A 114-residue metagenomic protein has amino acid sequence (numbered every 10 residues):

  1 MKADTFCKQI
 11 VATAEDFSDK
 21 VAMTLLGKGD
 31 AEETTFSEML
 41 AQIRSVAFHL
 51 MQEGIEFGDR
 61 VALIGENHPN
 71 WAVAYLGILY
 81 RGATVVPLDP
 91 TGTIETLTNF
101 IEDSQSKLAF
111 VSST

Functional and structural regions predicted by a protein language model:
M1-M23, A41: A short N-terminal helical cap/helix-turn-helix that marks the beginning of AMP-binding/adenylate-forming
Q9, T13, L26, A47 (+1 more regions): Short, functionally important structural connectors and interaction interfaces within domains
D19-H68, A72-L76, T93-T98, E102: Conserved AMP-binding/adenylate-forming core of the ANL superfamily
Q52-E53, Y80-T114: Structural core segment of the AMP-binding/adenylate-forming
